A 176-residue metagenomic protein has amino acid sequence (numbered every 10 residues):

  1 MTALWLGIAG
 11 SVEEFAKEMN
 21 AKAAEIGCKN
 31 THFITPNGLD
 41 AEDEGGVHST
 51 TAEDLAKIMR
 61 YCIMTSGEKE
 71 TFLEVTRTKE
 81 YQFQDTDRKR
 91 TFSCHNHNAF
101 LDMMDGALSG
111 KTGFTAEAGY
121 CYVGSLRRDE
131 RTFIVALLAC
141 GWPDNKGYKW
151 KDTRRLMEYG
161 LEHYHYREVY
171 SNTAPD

Functional and structural regions predicted by a protein language model:
M1-M64: Mid-domain, small-residue-enriched loop/turn segments at the edges of structured enzyme/sensor domains
C28-K29, G46-D176: Domain-terminus/edge residues, biased toward the C-terminal soluble/receptor-binding domains of extracytoplasmic
